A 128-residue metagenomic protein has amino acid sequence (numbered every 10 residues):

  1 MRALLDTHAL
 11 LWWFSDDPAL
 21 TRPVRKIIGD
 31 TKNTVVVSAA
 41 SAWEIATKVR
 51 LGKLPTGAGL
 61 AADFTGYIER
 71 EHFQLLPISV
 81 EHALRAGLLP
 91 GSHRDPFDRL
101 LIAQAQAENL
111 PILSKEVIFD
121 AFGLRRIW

Functional and structural regions predicted by a protein language model:
M1-S38, L51-G66, E108, V117 (+1 more regions): Short, well-structured N-terminal submotif of metal-dependent ribonuclease cores
A9, S41-A42, H82, L101 (+1 more regions): Alpha-helix capping/helix-boundary segments
D16-D17, K48, L89, R125: Residue-level signal for well-ordered alpha-helical positions
I45: Phosphate/NTP-binding elements of NTP-utilizing enzymes
L54-T65, E69-K115: Active-site neighborhoods of divalent-metal-dependent phosphate/nucleic-acid chemistry enzymes
E71, F122-G123: Short, structured coil segments at secondary-structure junctions
